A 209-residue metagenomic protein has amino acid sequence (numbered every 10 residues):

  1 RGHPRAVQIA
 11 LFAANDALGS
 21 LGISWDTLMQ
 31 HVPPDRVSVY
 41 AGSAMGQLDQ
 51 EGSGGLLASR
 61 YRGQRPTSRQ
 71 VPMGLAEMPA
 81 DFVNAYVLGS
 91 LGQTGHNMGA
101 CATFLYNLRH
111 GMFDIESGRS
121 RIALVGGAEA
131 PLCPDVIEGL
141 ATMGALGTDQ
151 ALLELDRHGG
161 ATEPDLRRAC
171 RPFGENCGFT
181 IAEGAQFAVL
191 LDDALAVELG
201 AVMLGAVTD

Functional and structural regions predicted by a protein language model:
R1-A6, W25-A41, E51, L57-Q70 (+3 more regions): Cysteine-centered functional microenvironments
R5, S43-H96, V136-G160: Active-site-proximal gating segment of KS-fold condensing enzymes and close homologs
I9-I23, A76, A80, T94-E129 (+1 more regions): Active-site-proximal alpha-helical scaffold in enzymes
A17-D26, A145-D156, A194: Short regulatory "switch" loops immediately downstream of catalytic or recognition motifs within protein catalytic
A41-S43, G127: A general secondary-structure junction signal
Q47-D49, T103, P131-C133: Flexible loop/turn segments at secondary-structure boundaries
R119-P172, N176-C177: Acyl-CoA/ACP chain-elongation machinery
A151-D209: Condensing-enzyme catalytic core mediating Claisen C-C bond formation in acyl metabolism
